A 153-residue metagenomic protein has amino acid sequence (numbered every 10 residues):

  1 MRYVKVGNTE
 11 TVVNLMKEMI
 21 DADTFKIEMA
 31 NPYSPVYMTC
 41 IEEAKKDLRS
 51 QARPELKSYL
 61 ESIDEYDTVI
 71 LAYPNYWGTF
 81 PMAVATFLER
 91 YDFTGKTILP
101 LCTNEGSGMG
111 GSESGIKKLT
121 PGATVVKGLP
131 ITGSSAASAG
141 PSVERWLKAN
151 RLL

Functional and structural regions predicted by a protein language model:
M1-T68, G78-F80, A85, E89 (+1 more regions): N-terminal beta1-alpha1-beta2 submodule of the flavodoxin-like/Rossmannoid cofactor-binding fold
K5-V6, M29-P32, N75-T79, N104-G108 (+1 more regions): Solvent-exposed loop/turn segments at secondary-structure junctions within structured extracellular/periplasmic domains
D21-D23, T97, T124: Residues at the starts of beta-strands that form the adenosine-phosphate
S62, D92, T132-S134: Short, solvent-exposed coil/turn linker segments
Y66-D67, G95, A123: Short, well-ordered alpha-helix to beta-strand connector turns
E89-G95, L119-T120: Short, conserved loop/helix-junction motifs that constitute active-site signature segments in enzyme catalytic cores
L99-S138: Short, glycine-/small-residue-rich phosphate/pyrophosphate-handling segment
